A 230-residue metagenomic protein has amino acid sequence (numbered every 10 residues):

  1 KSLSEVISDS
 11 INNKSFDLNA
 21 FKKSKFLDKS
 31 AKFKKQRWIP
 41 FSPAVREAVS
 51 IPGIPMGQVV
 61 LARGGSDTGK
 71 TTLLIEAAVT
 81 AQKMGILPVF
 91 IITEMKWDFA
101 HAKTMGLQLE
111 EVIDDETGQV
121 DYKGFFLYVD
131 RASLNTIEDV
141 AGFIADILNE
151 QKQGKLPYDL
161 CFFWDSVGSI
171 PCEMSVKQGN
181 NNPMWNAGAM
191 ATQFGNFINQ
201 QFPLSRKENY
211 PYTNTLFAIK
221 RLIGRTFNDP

Functional and structural regions predicted by a protein language model:
S2-Y122: The Walker A/P-loop phosphate-binding site
R37, F41, I54-Q58, K70-L73 (+5 more regions): Helical mechanochemical/support elements of P-loop NTPase systems and associated helical scaffolds
R46, S50, A145-N149, F202: Generic structural signal for well-ordered alpha-helical scaffold segments
V59-L61, L87, D159-C161, P211-T213: Residue-level preference for the first positions of well-ordered beta-strands
S66, S169-I170, R221: A short, flexible beta-alpha/helix-coil linker loop
A77-A81, I147-Q151, L204-E208: Hydrophobic helix-cap positions at the C-terminus of alpha-helices in RecA-like/P-loop ATPase nucleotide-binding cores
M84-N186: Conserved inter-motif catalytic segment of the P-loop NTP-binding fold
N186-P230: Phosphate-binding/switch region of NTP-binding enzymes
